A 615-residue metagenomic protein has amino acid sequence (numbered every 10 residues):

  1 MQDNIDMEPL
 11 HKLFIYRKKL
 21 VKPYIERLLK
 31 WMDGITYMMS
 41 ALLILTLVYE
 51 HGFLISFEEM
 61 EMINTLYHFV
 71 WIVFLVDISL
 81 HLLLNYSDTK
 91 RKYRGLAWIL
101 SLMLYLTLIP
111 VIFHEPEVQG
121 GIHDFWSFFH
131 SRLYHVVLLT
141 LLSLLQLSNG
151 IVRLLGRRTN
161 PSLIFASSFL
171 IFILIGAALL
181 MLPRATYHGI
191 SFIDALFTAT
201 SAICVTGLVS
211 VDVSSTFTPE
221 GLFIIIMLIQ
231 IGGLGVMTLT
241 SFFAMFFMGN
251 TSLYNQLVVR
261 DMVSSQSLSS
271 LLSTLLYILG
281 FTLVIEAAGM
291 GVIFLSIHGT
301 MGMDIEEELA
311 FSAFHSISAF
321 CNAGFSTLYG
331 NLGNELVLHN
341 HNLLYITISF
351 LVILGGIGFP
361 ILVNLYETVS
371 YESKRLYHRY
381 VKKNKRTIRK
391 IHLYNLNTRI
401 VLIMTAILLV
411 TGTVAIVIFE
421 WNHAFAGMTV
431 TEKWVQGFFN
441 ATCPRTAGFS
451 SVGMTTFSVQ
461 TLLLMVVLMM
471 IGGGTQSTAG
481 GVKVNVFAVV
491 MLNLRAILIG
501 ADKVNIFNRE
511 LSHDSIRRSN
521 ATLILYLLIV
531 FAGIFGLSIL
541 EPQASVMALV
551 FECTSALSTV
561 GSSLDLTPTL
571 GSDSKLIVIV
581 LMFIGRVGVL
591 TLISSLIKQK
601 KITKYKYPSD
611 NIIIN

Functional and structural regions predicted by a protein language model:
M1-N615: Membrane-proximal intracellular helices of multi-pass ion channels
